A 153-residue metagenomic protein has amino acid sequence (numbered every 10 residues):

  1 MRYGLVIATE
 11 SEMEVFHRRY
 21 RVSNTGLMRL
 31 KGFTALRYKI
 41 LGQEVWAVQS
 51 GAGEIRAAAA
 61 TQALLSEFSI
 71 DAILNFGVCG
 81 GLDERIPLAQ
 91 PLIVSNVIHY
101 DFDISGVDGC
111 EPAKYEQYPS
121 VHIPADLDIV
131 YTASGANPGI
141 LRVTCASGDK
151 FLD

Functional and structural regions predicted by a protein language model:
M1-Q62, E67-F68: N-terminal short beta-loop-beta anion/metal-coordinating cradle
M13-E14, E54-A57, G81-R85, D101-F102: Short active-site-adjacent helix-start/loop capping segments
S23-L27, L65-S69, L92-S95, C110-K114: Short, low-complexity, polar/charged sequence segments that are solvent-exposed and flexible
A35-L36, A63, G81, A133-G135: Short, flexible, glycine/charge-rich loop motifs used to bind or transfer phosphoryl groups or to couple energy/partner
D71-L74: Structural motif
L82-D153: Mid-sequence, gly/pro-rich, charge-dense loop/helix-turn segments that line enzyme active sites
